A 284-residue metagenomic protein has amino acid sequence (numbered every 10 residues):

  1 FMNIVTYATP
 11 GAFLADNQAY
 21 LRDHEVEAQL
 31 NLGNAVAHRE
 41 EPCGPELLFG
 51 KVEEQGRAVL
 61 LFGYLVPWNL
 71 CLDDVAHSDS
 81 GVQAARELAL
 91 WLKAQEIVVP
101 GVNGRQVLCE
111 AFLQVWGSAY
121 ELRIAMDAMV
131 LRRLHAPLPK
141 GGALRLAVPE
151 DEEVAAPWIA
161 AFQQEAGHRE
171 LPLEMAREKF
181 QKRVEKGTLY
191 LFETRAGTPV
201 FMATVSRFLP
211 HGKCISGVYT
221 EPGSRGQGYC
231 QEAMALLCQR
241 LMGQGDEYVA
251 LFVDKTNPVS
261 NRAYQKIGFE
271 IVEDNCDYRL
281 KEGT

Functional and structural regions predicted by a protein language model:
F1-L30, L134-R169: Short amphipathic alpha-helix that is part of the acyltransferase structural core
M2-A8, L21, E25, G33-Q95 (+1 more regions): Conserved donor-binding loop and adjoining core beta-sheet/short helix segment in diverse acyl/aminoacyl transferases
G63-W68, Q163, G167-H168, E174-S216: Acetyl-CoA-dependent GNAT
V66-G141, Y278: Acyl-donor-binding surface of acyltransferase catalytic domains
S80-W91, S216-P222, G226-G243, N261-K266: Conserved acetyl-CoA-binding loop-helix of GNAT-fold acetyltransferases
E96-R105, L241-V253: Conserved GNAT acetyl-CoA-binding A-motif
N103-C109, L251-N261, Y278-G283: Conserved beta-strand-loop-alpha-helix junction that forms the acyl-donor binding cleft
G117-R123, Q265-D274: Conserved acetyl-CoA-binding loop of GNAT-fold acetyltransferases
